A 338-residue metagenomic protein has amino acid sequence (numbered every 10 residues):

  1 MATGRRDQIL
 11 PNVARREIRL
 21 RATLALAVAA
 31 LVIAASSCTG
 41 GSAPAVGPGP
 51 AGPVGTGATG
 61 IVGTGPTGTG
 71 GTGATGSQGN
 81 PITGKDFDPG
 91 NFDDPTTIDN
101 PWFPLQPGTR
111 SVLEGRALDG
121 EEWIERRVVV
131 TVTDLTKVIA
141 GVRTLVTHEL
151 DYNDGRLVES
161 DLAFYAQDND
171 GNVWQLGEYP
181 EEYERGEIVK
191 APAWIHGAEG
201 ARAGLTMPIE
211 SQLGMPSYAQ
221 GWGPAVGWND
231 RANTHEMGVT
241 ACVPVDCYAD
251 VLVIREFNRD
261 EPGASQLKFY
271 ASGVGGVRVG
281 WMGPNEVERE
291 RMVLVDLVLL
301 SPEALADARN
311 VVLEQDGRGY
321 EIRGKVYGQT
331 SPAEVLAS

Functional and structural regions predicted by a protein language model:
M1-L20: N-terminal secretory signal peptides that target proteins for export/translocation
A25-S36: Bacterial N-terminal signal peptides
S37-S77: Ser/Thr-rich, Pro/Gly/Ala-heavy low-complexity intrinsically disordered linkers and tails of secreted extracellular
G73-S338: Conserved functional acidic sites
